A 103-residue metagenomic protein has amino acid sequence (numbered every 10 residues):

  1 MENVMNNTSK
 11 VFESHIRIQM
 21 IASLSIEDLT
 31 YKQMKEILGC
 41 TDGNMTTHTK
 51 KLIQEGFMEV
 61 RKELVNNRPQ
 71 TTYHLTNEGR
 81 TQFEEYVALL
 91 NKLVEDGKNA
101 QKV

Functional and structural regions predicted by a protein language model:
M1-V4, E78-V103: Amphipathic alpha-helical dimerization/coiled-coil segments that flank or bridge DNA-binding/regulatory modules
N3-N44, T72: N-terminal helix-turn-helix DNA-binding core of bacterial DNA-binding proteins
M45, K62-E63, L93: Residue-level detector of family-conserved "landmark" positions at structurally sensitive sites
H48: Residues within the DNA-recognition helix of helix-turn-helix
K51: Alpha-helical DNA-recognition elements
Q54-P69, H74: Beta-hairpin "wing" of winged helix-turn-helix
